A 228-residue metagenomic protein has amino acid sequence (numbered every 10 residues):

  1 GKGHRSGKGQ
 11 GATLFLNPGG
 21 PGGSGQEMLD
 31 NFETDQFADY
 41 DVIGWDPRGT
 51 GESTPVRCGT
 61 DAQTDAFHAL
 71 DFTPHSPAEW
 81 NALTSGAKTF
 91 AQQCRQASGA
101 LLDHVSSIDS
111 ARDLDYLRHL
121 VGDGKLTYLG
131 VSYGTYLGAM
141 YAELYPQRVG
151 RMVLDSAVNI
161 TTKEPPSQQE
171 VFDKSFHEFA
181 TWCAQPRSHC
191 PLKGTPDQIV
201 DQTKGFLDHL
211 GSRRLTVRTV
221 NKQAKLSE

Functional and structural regions predicted by a protein language model:
G1-S227: Gly/Pro-rich cap/lid or specificity-loop segments adjacent to the active site
